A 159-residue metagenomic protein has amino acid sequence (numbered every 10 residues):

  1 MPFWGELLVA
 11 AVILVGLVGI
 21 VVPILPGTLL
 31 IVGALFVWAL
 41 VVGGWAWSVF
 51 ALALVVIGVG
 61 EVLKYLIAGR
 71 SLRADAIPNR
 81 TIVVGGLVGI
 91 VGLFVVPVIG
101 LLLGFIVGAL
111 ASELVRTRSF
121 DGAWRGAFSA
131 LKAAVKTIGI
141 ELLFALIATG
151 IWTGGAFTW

Functional and structural regions predicted by a protein language model:
M1-F3, L17-P26, I67-R80, R116-W124: Short, amphipathic, aromatic/basic-enriched membrane-interface segments that mark the entry/exit of transmembrane
M1-L7, W38-L52, G154-W159: Helix-coil boundary and interhelical linker segments in multi-pass alpha-helical membrane proteins
V12, G16, W38, V56-Y65 (+3 more regions): Alpha-helical transmembrane segments of multi-pass membrane proteins
I13-L30, G89-V98: Transmembrane alpha-helix interface/packing and boundary motifs in multi-pass membrane proteins, characterized by
L30-W45, V88-L93, V107-R116: Interfacial segments of multi-pass membrane proteins
G44-V49, V83-V84, F120-A127: Membrane-interface alpha-helices at helix entry/exit sites of multi-pass transporters
S48, L52-L93: Helix-adjacent hinge/juxtasegments
F94, R116-T158: C-terminal binding/interaction regions
